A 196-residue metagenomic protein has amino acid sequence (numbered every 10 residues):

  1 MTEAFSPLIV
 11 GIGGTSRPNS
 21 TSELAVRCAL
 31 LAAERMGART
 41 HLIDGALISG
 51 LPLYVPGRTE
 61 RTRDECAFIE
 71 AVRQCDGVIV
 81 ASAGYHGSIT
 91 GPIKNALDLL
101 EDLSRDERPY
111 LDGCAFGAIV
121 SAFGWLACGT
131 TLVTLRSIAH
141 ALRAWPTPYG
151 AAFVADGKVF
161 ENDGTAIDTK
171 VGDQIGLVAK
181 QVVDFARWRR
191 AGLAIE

Functional and structural regions predicted by a protein language model:
M1-D106, T165-E196: N-terminal beta1-alpha1-beta2 submodule of the flavodoxin-like/Rossmannoid cofactor-binding fold
V10-G13, T90, D112, F116 (+2 more regions): Short glycine-rich loop/turn motifs that provide flexible caps or phosphate-binding loops at active sites
H41-L53, R108-Y110, L142-N162: Mobile beta-alpha loop/short-helix "lid" or hinge segments that flank ligand
D112-A155, K170: Short, glycine-/small-residue-rich phosphate/pyrophosphate-handling segment
